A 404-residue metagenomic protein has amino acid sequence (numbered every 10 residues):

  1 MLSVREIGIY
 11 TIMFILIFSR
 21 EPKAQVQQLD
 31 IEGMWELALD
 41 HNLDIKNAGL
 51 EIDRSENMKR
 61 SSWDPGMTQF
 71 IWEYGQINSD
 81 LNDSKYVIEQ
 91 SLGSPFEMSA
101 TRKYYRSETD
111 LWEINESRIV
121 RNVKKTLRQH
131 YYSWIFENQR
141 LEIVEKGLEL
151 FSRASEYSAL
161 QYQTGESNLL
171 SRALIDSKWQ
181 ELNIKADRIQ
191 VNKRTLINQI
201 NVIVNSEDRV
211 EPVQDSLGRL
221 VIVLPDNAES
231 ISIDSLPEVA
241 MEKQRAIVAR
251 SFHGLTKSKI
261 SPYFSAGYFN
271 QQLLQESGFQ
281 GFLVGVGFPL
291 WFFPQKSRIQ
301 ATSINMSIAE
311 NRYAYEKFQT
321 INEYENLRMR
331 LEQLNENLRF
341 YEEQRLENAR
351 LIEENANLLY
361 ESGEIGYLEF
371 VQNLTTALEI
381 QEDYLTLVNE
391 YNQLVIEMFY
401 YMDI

Functional and structural regions predicted by a protein language model:
M1-I31: Bacterial Sec-dependent N-terminal signal peptides
Q25-S133, E145, L169, Q180 (+4 more regions): Short flexible linkers and secondary-structure junctions
Q28, E32-W35, N42, L92 (+22 more regions): Heptad-repeat register of long alpha-helical coiled-coils used for dimerization/oligomerization in large scaffolding
E36-S94, I231-S297, I304-E310, N322 (+1 more regions): A small-residue-enriched
D44, E51, M58, T101 (+27 more regions): Charged, solvent-exposed faces of alpha-helical coiled-coils
K46-L50, W63-D64, G93-V120, L170 (+4 more regions): Sec/SRP-type N-terminal targeting helices
V120, E181-S206, N348-I404: Short segments within alpha-helical structural elements
N122-P237, L327-R330, L334, A377: Periplasmic alpha-helical coiled-coil/stalk elements that build and connect Gram-negative outer-membrane
